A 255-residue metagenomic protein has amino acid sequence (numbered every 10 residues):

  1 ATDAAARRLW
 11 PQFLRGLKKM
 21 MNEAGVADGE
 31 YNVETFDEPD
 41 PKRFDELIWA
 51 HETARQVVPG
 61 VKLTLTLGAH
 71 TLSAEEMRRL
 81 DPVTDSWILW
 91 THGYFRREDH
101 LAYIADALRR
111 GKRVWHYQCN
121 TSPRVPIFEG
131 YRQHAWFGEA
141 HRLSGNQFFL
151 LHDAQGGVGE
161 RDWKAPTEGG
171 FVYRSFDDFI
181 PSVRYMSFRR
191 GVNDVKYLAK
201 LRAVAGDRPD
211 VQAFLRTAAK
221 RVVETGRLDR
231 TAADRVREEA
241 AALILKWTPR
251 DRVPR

Functional and structural regions predicted by a protein language model:
A1-G159: Catalytic-core regions of glycoside hydrolase
A1-L47, H51-H70, V158-R255: Catalytic domains of carbohydrate-active enzymes that cleave complex glycans
